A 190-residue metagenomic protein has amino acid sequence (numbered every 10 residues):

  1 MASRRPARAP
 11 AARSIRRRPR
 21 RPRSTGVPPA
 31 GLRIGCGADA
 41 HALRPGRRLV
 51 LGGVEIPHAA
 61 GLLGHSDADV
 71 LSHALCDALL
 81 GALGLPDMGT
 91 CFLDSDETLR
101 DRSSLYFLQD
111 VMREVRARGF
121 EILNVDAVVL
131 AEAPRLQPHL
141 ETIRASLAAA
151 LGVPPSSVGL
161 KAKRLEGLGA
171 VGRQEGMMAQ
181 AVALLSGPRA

Functional and structural regions predicted by a protein language model:
M1, M88, M112, M177-M178: Detector for methionine-enriched segments
M1-V27: Compositionally biased, low-complexity flexible segments
A2-R4, R17-R20, R135-Q137, R144-A145 (+1 more regions): C-terminal binding/interaction regions
P22-T142, A150-L151: RNase III-family endoribonuclease catalytic core
